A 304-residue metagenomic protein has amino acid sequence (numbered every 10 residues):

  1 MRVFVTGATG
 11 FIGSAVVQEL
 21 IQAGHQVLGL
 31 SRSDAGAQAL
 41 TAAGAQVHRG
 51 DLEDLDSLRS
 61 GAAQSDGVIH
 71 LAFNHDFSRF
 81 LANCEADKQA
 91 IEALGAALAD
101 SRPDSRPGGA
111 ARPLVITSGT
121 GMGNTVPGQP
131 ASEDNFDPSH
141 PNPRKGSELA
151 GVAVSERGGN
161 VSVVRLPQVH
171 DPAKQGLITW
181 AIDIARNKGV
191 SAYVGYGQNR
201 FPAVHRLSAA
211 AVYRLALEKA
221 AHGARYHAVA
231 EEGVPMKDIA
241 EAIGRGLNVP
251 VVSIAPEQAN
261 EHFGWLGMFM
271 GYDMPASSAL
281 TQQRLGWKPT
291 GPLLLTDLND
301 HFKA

Functional and structural regions predicted by a protein language model:
R2, L207-L266: Mid/C-terminal beta-alpha module of Rossmann-like enzyme folds, strongest in SDR-family dehydrogenases/epimerases
V3-A23: N-terminal Rossmann NAD(P)H-binding glycine-rich loop of SDR-like oxidoreductase domains
Q26-L28, N74, K88-H140: Conserved Rossmann-fold NAD(P)-dependent oxidoreductase catalytic core, especially the SDR/UDP-sugar
S31-E92: NAD(P)H-binding glycine-rich loop region in Rossmannoid oxidoreductase-like domains and their noncatalytic homologs
D100, F136-V163: Active-site Tyr-X1-5-Lys
S155-R157, P167-N199: NAD(P)-dependent short-chain dehydrogenase/reductase
K174-W180, V194-L217, A224: Substrate-positioning beta->alpha
P292-A304: Amphipathic terminal alpha-helices
